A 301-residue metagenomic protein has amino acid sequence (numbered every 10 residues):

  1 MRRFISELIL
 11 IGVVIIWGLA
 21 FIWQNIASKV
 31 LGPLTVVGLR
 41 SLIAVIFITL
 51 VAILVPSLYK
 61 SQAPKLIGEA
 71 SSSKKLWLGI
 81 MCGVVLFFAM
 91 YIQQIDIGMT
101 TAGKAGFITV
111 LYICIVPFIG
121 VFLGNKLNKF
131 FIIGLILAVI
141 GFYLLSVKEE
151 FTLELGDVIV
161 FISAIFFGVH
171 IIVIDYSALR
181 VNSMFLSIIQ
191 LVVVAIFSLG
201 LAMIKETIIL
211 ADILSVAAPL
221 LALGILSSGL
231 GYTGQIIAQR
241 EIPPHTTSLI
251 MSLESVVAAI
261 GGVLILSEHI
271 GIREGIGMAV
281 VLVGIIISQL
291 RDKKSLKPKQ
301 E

Functional and structural regions predicted by a protein language model:
M1-G38, V84, F88, I92-I95 (+3 more regions): Glycine-/small-residue-enriched transmembrane alpha-helix faces in small-molecule transporters and effluxers
I5-I15, S61-I92, L155-S163, A202 (+2 more regions): Loop-to-transmembrane-helix transition segments
G18, I22, T49, G83 (+8 more regions): Hydrophobic/small/kink-forming positions within alpha-helical transmembrane segments of polytopic membrane proteins
A20-F21, T49, P56-I108, F142-L144 (+1 more regions): Specific transmembrane alpha-helical segments of multi-pass solute transporters/efflux pumps, especially DMT/EamA
T35-I46, Q94-N125, S163, H245-V263: Specific alpha-helical transmembrane segments that line the substrate/conduction pathway and gating interfaces
L39, A105-L111, I174-A195, S228-L264: Helix-helix packing/entry segments at the starts of transmembrane helices
S41-L42, T49, I53-S57, V216-A218 (+2 more regions): C-terminal-most transmembrane helix of multi-pass membrane proteins
I48, L127-V147, F167, S198 (+1 more regions): Hydrophobic transmembrane alpha-helices of multi-pass small-molecule transport proteins
